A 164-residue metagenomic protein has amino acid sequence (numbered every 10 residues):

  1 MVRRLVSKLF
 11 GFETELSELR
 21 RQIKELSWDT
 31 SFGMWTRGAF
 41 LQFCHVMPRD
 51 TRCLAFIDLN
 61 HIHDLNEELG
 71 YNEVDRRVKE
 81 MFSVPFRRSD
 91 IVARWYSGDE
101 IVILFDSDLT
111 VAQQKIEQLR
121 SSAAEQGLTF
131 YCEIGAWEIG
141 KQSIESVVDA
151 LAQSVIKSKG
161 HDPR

Functional and structural regions predicted by a protein language model:
M1-E25: Short, low-complexity N-terminal regulatory "tails/caps" that precede and couple sensory modules
F12, T36, V74-D75, A112 (+1 more regions): The cytosolic transmitter module of two-component sensor histidine kinases
K24-S27, G33-C53, N60-S83, A93-G98 (+2 more regions): Conserved long alpha-helical elements within nucleotide-processing catalytic cores of c-di-GMP signaling and class III
K79-S83, V111-L128, A152: Alpha-helical scaffold within the catalytic cores of cyclic-nucleotide enzymes
D99-E100, L104, E125-V155: A short glycine-enriched loop-to-beta-strand structural element that forms part of the catalytic core of nucleotide
